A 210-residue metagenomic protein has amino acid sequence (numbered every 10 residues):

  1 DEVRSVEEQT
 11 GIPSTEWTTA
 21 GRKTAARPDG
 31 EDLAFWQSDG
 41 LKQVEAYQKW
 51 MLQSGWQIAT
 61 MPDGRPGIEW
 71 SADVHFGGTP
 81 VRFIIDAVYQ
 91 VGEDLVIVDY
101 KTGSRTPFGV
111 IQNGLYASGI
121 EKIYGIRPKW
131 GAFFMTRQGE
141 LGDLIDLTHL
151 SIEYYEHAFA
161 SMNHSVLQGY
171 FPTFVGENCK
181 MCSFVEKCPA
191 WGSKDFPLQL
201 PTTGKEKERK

Functional and structural regions predicted by a protein language model:
D1-I68: A non-catalytic, helix-rich entry segment at domain boundaries
T10, A20, D29, S54 (+7 more regions): Feature targets compositionally biased, intrinsically disordered low-complexity regions with long contiguous runs
T15, W56, T60, N113-Y116 (+3 more regions): Generic preference for flexible, low-structure residues
A25, D29-D32, A72-D73, K101 (+1 more regions): Residue-level detector of alpha-helix boundaries and kinks
D29, L33-W36, R105, S151 (+1 more regions): Generic alpha-helical structural element
S38-L41, I111-G114, G176-K180, V185: Non-catalytic, well-ordered alpha-helical scaffold segments
A46-K49, G77, I120-K210: Metal-dependent nuclease catalytic regions and adjoining charged, substrate-binding loops involved in nucleic-acid end
P62-S161: Mg2+/Mn2+-dependent nuclease catalytic core
